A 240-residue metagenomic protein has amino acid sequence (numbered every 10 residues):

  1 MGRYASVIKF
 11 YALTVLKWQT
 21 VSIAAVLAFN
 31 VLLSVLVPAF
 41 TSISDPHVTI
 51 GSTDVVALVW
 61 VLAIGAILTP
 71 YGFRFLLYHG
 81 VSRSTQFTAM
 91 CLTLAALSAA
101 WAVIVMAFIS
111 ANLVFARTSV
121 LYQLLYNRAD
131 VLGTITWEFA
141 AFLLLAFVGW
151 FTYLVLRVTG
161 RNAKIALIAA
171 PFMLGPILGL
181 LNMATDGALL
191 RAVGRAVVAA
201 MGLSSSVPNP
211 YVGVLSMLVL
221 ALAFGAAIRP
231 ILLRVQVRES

Functional and structural regions predicted by a protein language model:
M1-V21: Aromatic- and glycine-rich beta-strand/loop motifs that create alpha-glucan
V15-I23, T85-S110: Selective transmembrane-helix segments that form parts of the transport pathway or gating/packing helices in multipass
W18-P38, A57-I64, L167-L181: Hydrophobic alpha-helical transmembrane segments of multi-pass membrane transport/permease proteins
A25, F29-L33, L97-V105, L145 (+5 more regions): Alpha-helical transmembrane segments of multipass membrane proteins
L33-V55, A96-R161: Secretory targeting signals
F40-T41, A107-W137, N162-S240: Terminal transmembrane helical anchor/hairpin motif
T49-Y71: Long, hydrophobic alpha-helical segments
T69-A95: Helix-loop-helix units of permease transmembrane domains in multi-pass membrane transporters, especially ABC
